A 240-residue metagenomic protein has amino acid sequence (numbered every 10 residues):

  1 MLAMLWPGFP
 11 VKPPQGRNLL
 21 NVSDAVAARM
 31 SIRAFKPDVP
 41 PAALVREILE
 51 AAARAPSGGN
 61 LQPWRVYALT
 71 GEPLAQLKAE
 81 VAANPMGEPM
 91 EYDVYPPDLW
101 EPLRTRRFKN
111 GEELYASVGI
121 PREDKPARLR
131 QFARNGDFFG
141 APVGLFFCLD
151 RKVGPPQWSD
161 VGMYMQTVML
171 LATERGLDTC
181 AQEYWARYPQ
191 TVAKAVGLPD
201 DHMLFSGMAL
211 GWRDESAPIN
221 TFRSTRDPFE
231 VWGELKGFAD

Functional and structural regions predicted by a protein language model:
L2-D240: Acidic, surface-exposed loops and disordered segments
